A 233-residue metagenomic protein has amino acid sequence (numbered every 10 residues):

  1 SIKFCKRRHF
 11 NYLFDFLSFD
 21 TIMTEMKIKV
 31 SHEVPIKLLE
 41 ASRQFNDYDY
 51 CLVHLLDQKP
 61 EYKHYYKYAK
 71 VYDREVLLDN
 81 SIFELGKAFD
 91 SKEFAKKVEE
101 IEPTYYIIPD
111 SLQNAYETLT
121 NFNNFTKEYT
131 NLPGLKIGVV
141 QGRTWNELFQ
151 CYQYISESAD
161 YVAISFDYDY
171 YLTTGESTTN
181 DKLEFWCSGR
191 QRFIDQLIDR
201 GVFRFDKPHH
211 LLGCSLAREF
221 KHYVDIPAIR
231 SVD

Functional and structural regions predicted by a protein language model:
F10-L13, L17: Short hydrophobic targeting helices and cationic amphipathic motifs that mediate membrane/organellar targeting
S18-I22: Short, positively charged and aromatic/hydrophobic N-terminal segments
M23-A41, A95, I107, K127-N131 (+3 more regions): Alpha/beta catalytic cores of nucleotide-metabolism and tRNA/nucleoside-modifying enzymes
M23-N131: Non-catalytic, usually N-terminal nucleic-acid engagement modules in DNA/RNA processing proteins
D47-D49, D73, E102-T104, S156-V162 (+1 more regions): Glycine-enriched alpha-helix->loop->beta-strand junction motifs that scaffold or abut catalytic
D79, G138, Y223: Conserved, mostly hydrophobic/aromatic
L112, Q141-L212, L216-R218: Glycine/Thr-rich beta-alpha phosphate-binding loop at enzyme active sites
